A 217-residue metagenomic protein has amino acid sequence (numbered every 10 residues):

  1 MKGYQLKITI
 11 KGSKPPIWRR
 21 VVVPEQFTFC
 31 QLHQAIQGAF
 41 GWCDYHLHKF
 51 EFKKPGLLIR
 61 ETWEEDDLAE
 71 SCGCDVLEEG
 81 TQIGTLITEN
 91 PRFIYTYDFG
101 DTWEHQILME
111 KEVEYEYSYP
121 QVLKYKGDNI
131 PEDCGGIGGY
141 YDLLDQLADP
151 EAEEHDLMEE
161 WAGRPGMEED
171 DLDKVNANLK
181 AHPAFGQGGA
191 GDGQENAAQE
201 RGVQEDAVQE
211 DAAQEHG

Functional and structural regions predicted by a protein language model:
M1-R201, E205-D206, E210-G217: Short linear regulatory motifs enriched in tryptophan with gly/pro/ser
